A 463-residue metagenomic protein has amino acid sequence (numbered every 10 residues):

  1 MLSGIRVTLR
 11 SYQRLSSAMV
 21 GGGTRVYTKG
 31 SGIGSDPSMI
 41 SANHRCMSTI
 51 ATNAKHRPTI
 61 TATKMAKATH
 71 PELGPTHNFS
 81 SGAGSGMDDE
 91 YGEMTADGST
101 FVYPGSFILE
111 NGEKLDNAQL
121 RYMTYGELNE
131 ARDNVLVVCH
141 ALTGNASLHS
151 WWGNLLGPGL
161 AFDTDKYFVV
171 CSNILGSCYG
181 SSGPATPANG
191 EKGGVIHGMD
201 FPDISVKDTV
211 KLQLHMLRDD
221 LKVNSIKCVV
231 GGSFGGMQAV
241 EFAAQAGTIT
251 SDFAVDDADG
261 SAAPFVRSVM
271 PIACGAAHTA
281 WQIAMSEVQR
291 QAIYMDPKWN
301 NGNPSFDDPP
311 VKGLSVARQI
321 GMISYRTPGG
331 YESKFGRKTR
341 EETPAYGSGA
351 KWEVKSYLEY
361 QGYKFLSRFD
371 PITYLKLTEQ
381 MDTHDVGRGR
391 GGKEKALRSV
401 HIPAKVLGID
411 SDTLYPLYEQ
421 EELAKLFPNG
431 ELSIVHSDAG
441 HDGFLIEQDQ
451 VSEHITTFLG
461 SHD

Functional and structural regions predicted by a protein language model:
L2-I5, S48-V135: Catalytic-loop region of hydrolases
M123-K192: N-terminal cap/lid subdomain of alpha/beta-hydrolase-fold enzymes
I196, D200, K207-K227, G247-T250 (+1 more regions): Conserved acidic catalytic loop of the alpha/beta-hydrolase fold
N224-A280: Conserved hydrolase catalytic core segment
V255-K364: Alpha/beta-hydrolase-fold enzymes
G389-K393, P416-K425: Short alpha-helix in the alpha/beta-hydrolase fold that links the catalytic acid
V400, V406-G408: Short beta-strand/loop motif that positions the catalytic acidic residue of the alpha/beta-hydrolase fold
E422, N429-D463: Catalytic active-site module of serine/aspartate enzymes centered on a nucleophile-bearing elbow/loop
